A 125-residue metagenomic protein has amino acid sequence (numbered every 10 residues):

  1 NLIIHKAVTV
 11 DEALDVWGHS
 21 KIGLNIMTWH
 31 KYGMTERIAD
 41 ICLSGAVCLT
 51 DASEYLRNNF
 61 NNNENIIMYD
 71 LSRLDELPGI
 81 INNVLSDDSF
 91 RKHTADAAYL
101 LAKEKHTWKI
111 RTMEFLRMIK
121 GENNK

Functional and structural regions predicted by a protein language model:
N1-N123: Catalytic binding pocket for nucleotide-activated donors in carbohydrate/polymer assembly enzymes
